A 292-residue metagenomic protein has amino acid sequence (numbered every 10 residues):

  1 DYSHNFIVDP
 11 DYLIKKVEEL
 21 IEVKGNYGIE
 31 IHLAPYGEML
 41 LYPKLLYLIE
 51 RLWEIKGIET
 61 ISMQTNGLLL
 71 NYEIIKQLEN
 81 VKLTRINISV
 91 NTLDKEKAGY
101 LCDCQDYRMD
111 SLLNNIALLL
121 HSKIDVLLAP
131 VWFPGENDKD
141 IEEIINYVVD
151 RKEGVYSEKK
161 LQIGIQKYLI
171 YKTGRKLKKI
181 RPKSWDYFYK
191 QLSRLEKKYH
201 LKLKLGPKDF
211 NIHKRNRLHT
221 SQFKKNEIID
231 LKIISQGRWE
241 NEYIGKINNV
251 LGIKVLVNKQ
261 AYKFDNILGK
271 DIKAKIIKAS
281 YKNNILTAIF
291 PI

Functional and structural regions predicted by a protein language model:
D1-Y12: Canonical Radical SAM [4Fe-4S] cluster-binding loop centered on the CxxxCxxC motif and its immediate flanking residues
Y12-K15, E19, K44-E54, E73-Q77 (+3 more regions): Alpha-helical scaffolding segments of alpha/beta enzyme cores, especially the outer helices of TIM-barrel or partial
G28-E30, Y42-P134, D138, G154 (+1 more regions): Radical SAM/AdoMet-radical enzyme domain recognition
D110-R175, Y187-K208: Conserved C-terminal portion of the radical SAM core fold that forms the substrate/S-adenosylmethionine-binding
H200-K202, T220-W239, K270-A279: Structural detector for short beta-strands of small beta-barrel domains
L201-E227, K259-D265: Short boundary/loop segments of OB/S1/cold-shock single-stranded nucleic-acid-binding domains
I247, Y281-I292: OB-fold/S1-family single-stranded nucleic acid-binding modules
N248-L268: Beta-strand/loop nucleic-acid-binding surfaces
